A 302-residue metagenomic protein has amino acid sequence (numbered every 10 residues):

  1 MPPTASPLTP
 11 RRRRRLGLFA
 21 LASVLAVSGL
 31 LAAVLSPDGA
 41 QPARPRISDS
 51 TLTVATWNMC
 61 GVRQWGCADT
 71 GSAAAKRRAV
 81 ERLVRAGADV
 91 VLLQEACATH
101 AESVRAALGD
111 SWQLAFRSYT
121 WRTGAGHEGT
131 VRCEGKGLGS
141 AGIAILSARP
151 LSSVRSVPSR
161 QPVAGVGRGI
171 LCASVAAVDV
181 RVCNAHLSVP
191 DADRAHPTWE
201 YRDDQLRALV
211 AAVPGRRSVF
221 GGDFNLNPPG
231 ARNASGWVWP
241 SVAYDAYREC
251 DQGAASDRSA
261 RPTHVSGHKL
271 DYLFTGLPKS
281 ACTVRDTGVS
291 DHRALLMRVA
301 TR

Functional and structural regions predicted by a protein language model:
P2-A107, W121-G126, R302: N-terminal, active-site-proximal structural segment of metallo-dependent hydrolase catalytic domains
P3-L8, R12-L18, S36-P37, R44 (+2 more regions): Metal-dependent phosphoester-hydrolase catalytic domains
R46, A96-D179, L187, R285-D286: Structured beta-strand-rich core segments of catalytic domains in phosphoester-bond hydrolases
T53-M59, A79-V104, L146, A173 (+5 more regions): Active-site beta-strand/loop signature of hydrolases that rely on acidic residues for catalysis
M59-G61, G66-A68, A98, R132-E134 (+2 more regions): Sequence contexts marking disulfide-bonded cysteines in secreted/extracellular proteins
Q64-G71, H127-R132, D193-T198, P229-W237: Short, flexible/disordered intra-domain loops and linkers
W65-G66, R155-V163, L187-E200: Surface-exposed cleft-lining segments at the edges of enzyme active sites
D69-A74, P197-A211: Alpha-helical scaffold elements lining the catalytic groove of polysaccharide deacetylases
